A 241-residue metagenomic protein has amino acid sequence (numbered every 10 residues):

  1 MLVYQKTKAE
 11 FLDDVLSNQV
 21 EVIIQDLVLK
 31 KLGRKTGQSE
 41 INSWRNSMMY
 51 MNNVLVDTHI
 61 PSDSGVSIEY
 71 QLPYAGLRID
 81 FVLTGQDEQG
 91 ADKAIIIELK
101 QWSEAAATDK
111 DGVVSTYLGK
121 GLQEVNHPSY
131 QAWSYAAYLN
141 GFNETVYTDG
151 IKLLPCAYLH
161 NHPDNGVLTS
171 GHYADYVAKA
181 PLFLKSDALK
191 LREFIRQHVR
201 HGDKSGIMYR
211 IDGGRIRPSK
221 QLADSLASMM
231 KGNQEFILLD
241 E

Functional and structural regions predicted by a protein language model:
M1-G213: Accessory nucleic-acid engagement/destabilization modules that flank
L191-E241: Pre-Walker A segment
